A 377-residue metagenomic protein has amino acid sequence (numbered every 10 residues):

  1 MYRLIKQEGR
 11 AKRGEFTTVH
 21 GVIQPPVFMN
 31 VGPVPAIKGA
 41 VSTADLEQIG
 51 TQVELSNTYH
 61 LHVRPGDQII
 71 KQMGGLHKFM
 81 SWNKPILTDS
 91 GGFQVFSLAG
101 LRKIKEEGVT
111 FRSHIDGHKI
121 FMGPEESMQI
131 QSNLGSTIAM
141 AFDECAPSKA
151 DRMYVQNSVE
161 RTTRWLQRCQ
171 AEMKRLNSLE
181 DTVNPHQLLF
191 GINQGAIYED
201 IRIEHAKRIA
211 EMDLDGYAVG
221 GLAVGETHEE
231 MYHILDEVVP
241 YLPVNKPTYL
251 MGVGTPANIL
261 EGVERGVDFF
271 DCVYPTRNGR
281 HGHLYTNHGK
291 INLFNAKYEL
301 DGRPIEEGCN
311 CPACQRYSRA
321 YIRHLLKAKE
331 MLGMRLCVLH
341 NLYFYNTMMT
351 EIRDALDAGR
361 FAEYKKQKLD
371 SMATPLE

Functional and structural regions predicted by a protein language model:
M1-T17, I23-G32, I37-A40, D143-K149 (+1 more regions): C-terminal extensions of enzymes
M1-T182, A296-E299: Non-catalytic, usually N-terminal nucleic-acid engagement modules in DNA/RNA processing proteins
G21, E54, D89, Q131 (+5 more regions): Conserved, mostly hydrophobic/aromatic
E126, I130, L134, N157 (+6 more regions): A non-catalytic, amphipathic alpha-helix used as a structural packing/dimerization or gating element in enzyme scaffolds
G135, L166, Q170-M173, N177 (+4 more regions): Structural signal for hydrophobic packing residues in well-ordered secondary-structure cores of soluble enzyme domains
S148-R152, Q156, G216-L222, M331-M334: Glycine- and acidic
T163, E172, L176, N184 (+1 more regions): Glycine-rich phosphate/ribose-binding loops and adjacent secondary-structure elements that form binding surfaces
